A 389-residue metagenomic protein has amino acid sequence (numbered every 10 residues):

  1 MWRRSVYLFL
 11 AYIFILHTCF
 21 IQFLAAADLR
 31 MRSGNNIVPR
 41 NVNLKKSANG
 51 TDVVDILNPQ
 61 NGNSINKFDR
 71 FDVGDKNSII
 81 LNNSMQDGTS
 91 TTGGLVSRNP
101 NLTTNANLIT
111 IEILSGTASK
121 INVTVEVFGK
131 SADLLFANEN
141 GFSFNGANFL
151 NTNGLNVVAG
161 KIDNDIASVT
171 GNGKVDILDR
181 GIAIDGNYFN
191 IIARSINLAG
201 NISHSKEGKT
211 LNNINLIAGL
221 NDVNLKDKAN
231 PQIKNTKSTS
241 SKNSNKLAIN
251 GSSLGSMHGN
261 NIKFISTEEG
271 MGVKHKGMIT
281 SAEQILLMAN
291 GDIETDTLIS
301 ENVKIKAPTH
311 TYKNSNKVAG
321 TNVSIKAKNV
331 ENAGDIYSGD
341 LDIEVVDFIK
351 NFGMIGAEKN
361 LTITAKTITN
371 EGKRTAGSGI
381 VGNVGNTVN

Functional and structural regions predicted by a protein language model:
M1-L10: Bacterial N-terminal signal peptides that target proteins for export
W2-R3, M31, K373: Short, intrinsically disordered low-complexity segments
R4-S5, T18, N41, T311 (+1 more regions): Positively charged, low-complexity intrinsically disordered regions
Y7, S47, I182, E207-K209 (+8 more regions): Generic structural signal for beta-strand residues in well-ordered domains
I15-F23: C-terminal segment of classical bacterial N-terminal signal peptides
F23-S281, M288: Solvent-exposed adhesion/ligand-recognition segments of exported proteins
G173-R180, N243-N245, G270, Q284-N389: Binding/recognition "hotspot" determinant
